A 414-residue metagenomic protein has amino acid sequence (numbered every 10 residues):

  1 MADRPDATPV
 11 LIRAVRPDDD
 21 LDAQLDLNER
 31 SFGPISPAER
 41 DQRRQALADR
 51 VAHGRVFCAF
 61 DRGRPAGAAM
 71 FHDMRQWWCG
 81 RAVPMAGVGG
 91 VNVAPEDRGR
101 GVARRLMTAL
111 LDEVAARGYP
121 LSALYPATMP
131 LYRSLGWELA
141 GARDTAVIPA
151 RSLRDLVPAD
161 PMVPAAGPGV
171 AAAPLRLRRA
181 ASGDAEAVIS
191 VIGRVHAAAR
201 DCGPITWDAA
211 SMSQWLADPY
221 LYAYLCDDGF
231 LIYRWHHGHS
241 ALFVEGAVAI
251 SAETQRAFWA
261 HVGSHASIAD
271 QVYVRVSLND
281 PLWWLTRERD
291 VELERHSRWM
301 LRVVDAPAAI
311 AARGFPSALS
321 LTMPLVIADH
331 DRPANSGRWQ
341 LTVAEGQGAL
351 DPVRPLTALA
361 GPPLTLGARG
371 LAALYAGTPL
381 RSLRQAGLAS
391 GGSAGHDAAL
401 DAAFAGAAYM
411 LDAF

Functional and structural regions predicted by a protein language model:
A2-D73, C79-G87, L153-A209, G238-L242: Short amphipathic alpha-helix that is part of the acyltransferase structural core
A2-T8, P17, A166-F414: Intrinsically disordered, low-complexity, positively biased terminal segments
G54-C58, P65-A68, G90, Y220-L225 (+2 more regions): Short hydrophobic/aromatic beta-strand element in the GNAT-like acyltransferase core that lines or flanks the acyl-donor
C58-A59, F71-D73, D97, A103-R105 (+2 more regions): Hydrophobic alpha-helical bundles that form the membrane domains of multi-pass transporters
G90-V93, G99-D112, A252-G263: Conserved acetyl-CoA-binding loop-helix of GNAT-fold acetyltransferases
M107, D112-P126, S267-S277: Conserved GNAT acetyl-CoA-binding A-motif
A116-P120, Y125-T145, N279-E294: Conserved active-site alpha-helix within GNAT-family acetyltransferase domains
